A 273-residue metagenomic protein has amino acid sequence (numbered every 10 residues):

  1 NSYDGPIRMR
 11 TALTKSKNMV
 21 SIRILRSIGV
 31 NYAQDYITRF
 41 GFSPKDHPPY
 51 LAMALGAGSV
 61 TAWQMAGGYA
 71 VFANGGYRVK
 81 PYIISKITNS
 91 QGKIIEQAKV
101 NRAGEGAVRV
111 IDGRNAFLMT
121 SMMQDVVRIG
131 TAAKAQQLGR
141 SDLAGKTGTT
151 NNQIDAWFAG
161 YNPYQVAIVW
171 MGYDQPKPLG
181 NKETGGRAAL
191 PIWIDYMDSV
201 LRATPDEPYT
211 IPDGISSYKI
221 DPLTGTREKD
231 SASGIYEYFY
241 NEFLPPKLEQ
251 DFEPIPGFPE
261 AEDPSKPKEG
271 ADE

Functional and structural regions predicted by a protein language model:
N1-F42, H47-N74, D125: Active-site-adjacent helix/loop patches that line small-molecule binding or acyl-intermediate pockets
T11-K15, S59-E237, N241-E242, Q250: A penicillin-recognizing enzyme superfamily signal
P264-E273: Long, low-complexity, intrinsically disordered segments
